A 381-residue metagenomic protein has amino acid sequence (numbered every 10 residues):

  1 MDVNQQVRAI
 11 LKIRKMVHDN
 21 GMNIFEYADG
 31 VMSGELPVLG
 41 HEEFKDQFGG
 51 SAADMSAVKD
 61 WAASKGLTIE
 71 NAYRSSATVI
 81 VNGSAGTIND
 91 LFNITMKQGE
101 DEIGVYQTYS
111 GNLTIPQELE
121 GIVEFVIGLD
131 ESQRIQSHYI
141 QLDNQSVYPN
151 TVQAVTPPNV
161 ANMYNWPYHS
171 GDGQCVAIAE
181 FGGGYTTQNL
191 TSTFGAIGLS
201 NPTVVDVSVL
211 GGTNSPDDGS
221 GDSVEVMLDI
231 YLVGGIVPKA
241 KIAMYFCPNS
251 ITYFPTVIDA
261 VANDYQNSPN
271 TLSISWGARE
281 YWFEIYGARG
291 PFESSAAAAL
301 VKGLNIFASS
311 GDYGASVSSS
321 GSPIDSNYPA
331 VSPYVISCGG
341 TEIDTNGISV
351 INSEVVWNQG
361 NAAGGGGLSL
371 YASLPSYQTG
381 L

Functional and structural regions predicted by a protein language model:
M1-A72, I80, A85-G340, A363-L381: Substrate-binding/charge-relay-adjacent region of secreted/lumenal peptidase catalytic domains
G339, S353-E354: Surface-exposed, charged/polar loop-rich segments that form substrate/cofactor-binding or regulatory interfaces
D344-N352: Short acidic, Gly/Pro-enriched loop/turn segments at secondary-structure junctions
V355, G360-G365: Acyl-CoA/ACP chain-elongation machinery
